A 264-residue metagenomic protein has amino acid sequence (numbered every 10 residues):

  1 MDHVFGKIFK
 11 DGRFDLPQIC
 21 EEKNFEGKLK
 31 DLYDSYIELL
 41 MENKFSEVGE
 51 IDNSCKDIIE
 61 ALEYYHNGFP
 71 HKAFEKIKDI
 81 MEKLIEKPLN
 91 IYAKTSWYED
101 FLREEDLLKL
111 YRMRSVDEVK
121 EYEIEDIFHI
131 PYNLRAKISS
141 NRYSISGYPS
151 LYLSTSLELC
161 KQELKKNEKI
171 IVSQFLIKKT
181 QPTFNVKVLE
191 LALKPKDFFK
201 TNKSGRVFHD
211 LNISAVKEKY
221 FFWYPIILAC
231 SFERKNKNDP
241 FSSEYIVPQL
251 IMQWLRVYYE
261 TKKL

Functional and structural regions predicted by a protein language model:
M1-S144, I170-L264: Active-site and NAD+-binding cores of ADP-ribose-processing enzymes
G147-L153: A short, exposed loop/beta-hairpin motif centered on an aromatic-Gly-Thr core
L157-N167: Short active-site loop/helix that positions an aromatic residue
